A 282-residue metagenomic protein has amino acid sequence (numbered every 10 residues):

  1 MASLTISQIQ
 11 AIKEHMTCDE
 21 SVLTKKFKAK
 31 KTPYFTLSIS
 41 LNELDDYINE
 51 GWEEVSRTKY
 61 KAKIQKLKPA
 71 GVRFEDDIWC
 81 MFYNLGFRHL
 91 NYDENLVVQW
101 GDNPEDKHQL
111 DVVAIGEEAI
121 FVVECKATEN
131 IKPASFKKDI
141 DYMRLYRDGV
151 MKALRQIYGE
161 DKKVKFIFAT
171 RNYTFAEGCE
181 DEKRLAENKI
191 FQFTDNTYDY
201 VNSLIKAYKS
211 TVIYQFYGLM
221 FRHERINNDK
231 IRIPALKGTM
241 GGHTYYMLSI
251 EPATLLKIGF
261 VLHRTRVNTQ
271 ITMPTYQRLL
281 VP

Functional and structural regions predicted by a protein language model:
M1-V281: Intrinsically disordered, low-complexity Ser/Thr/Pro/Gly-rich regulatory segments
